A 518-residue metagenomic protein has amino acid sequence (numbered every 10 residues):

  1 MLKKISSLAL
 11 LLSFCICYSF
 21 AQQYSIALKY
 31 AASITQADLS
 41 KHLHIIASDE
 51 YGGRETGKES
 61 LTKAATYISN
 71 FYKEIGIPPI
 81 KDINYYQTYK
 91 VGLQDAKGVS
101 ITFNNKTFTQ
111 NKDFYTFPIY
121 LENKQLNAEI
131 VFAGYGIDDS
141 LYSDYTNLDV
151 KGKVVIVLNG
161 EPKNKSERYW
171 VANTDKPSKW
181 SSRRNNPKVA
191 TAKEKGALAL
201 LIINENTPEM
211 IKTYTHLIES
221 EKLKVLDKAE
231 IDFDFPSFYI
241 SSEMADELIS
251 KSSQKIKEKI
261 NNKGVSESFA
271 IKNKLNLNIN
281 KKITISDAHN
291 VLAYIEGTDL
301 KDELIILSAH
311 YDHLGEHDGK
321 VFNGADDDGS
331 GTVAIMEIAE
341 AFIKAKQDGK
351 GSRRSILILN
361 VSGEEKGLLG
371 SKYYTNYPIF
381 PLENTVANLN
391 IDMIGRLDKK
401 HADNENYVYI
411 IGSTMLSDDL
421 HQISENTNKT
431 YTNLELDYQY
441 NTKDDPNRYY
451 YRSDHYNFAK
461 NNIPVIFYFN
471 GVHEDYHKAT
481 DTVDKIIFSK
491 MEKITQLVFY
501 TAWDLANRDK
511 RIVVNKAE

Functional and structural regions predicted by a protein language model:
M1-Y24: Bacterial Sec-dependent N-terminal signal peptides
F20-I80, I101, T213, E296 (+1 more regions): N-terminal hydrophobic or amphipathic helices/low-complexity stretches enriched in small/hydrophobic/Pro/Gly
Y24-A27, K112-D113, P118-N147, D227-G324 (+2 more regions): Soluble metallo-hydrolase cores and metallopeptidase-like ectodomains found primarily in the secretory/periplasmic
G52-R168: Noncatalytic luminal/extracellular "stalk/propeptide" segments of secretory-pathway proteins
T109, D234-Q254, V361-F467: Metal-dependent peptidase/peptidase-like ectodomains
G134-Y214: A conserved hydrophobic secondary-structure block that centers on an alpha-helix together with its immediately flanking
V333, E340, F469-E518: His/Asp/Glu-rich mid-to-C-terminal helical/loop segments that flank catalytic regions of hydrolases
E340-G367, I391: Short helix-loop-beta-strand segments that form the rim/entrance of peptidase-like active sites
